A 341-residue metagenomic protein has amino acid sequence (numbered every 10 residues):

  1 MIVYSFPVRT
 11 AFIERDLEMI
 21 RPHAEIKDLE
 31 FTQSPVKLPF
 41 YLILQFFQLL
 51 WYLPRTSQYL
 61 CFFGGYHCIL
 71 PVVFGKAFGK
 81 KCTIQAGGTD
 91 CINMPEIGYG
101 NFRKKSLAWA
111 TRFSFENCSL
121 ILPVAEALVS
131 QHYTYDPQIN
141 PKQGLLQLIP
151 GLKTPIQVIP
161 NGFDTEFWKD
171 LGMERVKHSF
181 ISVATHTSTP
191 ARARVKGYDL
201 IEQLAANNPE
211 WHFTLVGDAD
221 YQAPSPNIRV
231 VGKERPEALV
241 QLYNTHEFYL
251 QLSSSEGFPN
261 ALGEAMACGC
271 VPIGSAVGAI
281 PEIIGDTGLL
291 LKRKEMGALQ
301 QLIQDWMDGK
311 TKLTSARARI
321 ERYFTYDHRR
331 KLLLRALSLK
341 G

Functional and structural regions predicted by a protein language model:
R112-I156, F163-F167: A short, active-site helix/loop in glycosyltransferases that binds the activated sugar's phosphate group
F115, Q241-H246: Short alpha-helical donor nucleotide-sugar binding micro-motif in glycosyltransferases
I159-D164, G172-K196, E202-N208: Conserved donor-binding/catalytic core segment of Leloir-type glycosyltransferases
G217-V240: Nucleotide-activated donor-binding/catalytic signature segment of Leloir-type glycosyltransferases, i.e., the conserved
S254: Aromatic "clamp/platform" in nucleotide-sugar-dependent glycosyltransferases that forms part of the donor/acceptor
C270-G274: Short hydrophobic beta-strand element within catalytic cores of glycosyltransferases and related nucleotide-activated
L289-M296, D305-K310: Conserved acidic donor-binding segment of nucleotide-sugar-dependent glycosyltransferases
D308-L339: A charged, aromatic-enriched C-terminal amphipathic alpha-helix characteristic of glycosyltransferases across folds
